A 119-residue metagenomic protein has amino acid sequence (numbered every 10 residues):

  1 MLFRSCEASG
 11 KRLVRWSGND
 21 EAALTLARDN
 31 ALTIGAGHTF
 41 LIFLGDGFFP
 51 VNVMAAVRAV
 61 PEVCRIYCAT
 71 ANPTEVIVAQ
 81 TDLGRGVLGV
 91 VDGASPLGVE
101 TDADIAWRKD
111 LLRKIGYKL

Functional and structural regions predicted by a protein language model:
C6-R12, G93-A94: Gly-rich Lys/Arg/Thr-decorated short loops/hinges at beta-loop-alpha junctions or inter-strand turns that position
A8-G10, N19-E21, G45-P50, P73: Gly/Ser/Thr-rich loops at beta-strand to alpha-helix junctions that form or flank small-molecule/cofactor-binding
K11-W16, R28: Small-residue-enriched alpha-helical segments and adjacent helix-cap loops that form tight helix-helix packing
D29-A36: Short, solvent-exposed interaction modules
T33, P50-L119: Helix-rich interaction surfaces within compact, conserved domain-sized segments that mediate assembly or partner
H38-T39, N52: C-terminal non-catalytic interaction/assembly regions of soluble proteins
